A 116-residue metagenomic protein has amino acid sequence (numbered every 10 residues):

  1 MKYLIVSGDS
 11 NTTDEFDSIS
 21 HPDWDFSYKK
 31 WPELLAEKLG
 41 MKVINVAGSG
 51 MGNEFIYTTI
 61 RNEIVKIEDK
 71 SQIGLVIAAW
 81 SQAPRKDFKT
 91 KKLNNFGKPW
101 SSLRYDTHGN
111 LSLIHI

Functional and structural regions predicted by a protein language model:
M1-T59, K66: Serine-esterase "nucleophile elbow" of acetyl-processing enzymes
Y3, G74-I77: Structural motif
V6-S10, A78-A83, K89-T90: Short loop/turn segments at strand-loop or loop-helix junctions that form parts of catalytic or ligand-binding pockets
K66-I73: Glycine-rich phosphate-binding loop signature in dinucleotide/nucleotide-binding domains
P84-S112: Short acidic, low-complexity segments enriched in Ser/Thr/Gly/Pro
I114-I116: Conserved small/polar residues in nucleotide/adenosyl-binding loops
